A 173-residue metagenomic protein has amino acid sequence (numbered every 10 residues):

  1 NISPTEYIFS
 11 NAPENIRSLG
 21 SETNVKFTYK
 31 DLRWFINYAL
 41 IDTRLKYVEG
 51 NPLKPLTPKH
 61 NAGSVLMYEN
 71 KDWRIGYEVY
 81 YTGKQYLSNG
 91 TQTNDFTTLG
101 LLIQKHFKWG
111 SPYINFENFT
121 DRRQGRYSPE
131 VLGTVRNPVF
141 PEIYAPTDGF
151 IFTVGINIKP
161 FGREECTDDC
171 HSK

Functional and structural regions predicted by a protein language model:
N1-A12, E78-G90, D121-V139, I143: Surface-exposed extracellular loop regions of Gram-negative outer-membrane beta-barrel proteins, predominantly
S3-L87, N157-K159, C166, C170: Gram-negative outer-membrane beta-barrel transporters
E14, P55, Q92, A145-P146: Aromatic-acidic/polar surface patches that form glycan- and anion
S18, K59-G63, F96-G100, G149-I151: Transmembrane beta-barrel architecture of outer membranes
T23, L101-I103: Short, basic/aromatic-rich helical patch in the C-terminal catalytic core of site-specific tyrosine
Y81-Q85, G100, F107: Short, well-ordered turn and helix-capping elements at secondary-structure junctions
D95-F96, K108: Strand-loop-strand
K105-K173: C-terminal beta-signal and adjacent terminal beta-strands/loops of Gram-negative outer-membrane beta-barrel proteins
